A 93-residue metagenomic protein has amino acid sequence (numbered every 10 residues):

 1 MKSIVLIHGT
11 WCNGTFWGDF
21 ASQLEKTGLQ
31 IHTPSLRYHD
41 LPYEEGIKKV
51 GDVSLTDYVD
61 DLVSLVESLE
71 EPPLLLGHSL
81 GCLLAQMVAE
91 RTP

Functional and structural regions predicted by a protein language model:
K2-G9: Short beta-strand element of the alpha/beta-hydrolase
G9-C12, S79: Active-site glycine-rich loops that stabilize anionic/oxyanionic intermediates across multiple enzyme folds
W11-D19, I31: Serine-hydrolase catalytic-loop signature spanning alpha/beta hydrolases and amidase-signature enzymes
D19, M87-R91: Active-site signature of alpha/beta-hydrolase-fold catalytic machinery across serine- and Asp/Cys-nucleophile hydrolases
E25-G46: Conserved alpha/beta-hydrolase
E44-Y58: Catalytic nucleophile-loop/oxyanion-hole region of alpha/beta-hydrolase and closely related hydrolase-like folds
D57-P73: Conserved acidic catalytic loop of the alpha/beta-hydrolase fold
G77-G81, A85: Gly/Ala-rich beta-loop-alpha elbow adjacent to hydrolase catalytic centers
